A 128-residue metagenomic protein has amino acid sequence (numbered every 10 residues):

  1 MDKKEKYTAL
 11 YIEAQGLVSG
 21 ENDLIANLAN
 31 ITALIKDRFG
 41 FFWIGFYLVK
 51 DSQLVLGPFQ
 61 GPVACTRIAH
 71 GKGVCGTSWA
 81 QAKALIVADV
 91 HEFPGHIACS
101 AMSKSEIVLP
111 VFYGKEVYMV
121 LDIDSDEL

Functional and structural regions predicted by a protein language model:
M1-P58: Intrinsically disordered, low-complexity terminal regulatory regions
W43, V108, V120: Short hydrophobic/aromatic beta-strand element in the GNAT-like acyltransferase core that lines or flanks the acyl-donor
V49-A101: Regulatory sensory and allosteric helical modules in signal-transduction proteins and certain transcription factors
K50, Y113-G114: Short, ordered coil/turn segments that flank beta-strands lining enzyme active or ligand-binding pockets
I86, P110, D122: Conserved beta-strand segments that form the floor/walls of ligand-binding pockets within enzyme and binding domains
S105-F112: A short, aliphatic-rich beta-strand micro-motif
V117: Glycine-rich acetyl-CoA-binding "A-motif" of GNAT/NAT acetyltransferases
D124-L128: Regulatory loop-to-helix N-cap segments in sensory/regulatory domains that couple ligand/signal detection
